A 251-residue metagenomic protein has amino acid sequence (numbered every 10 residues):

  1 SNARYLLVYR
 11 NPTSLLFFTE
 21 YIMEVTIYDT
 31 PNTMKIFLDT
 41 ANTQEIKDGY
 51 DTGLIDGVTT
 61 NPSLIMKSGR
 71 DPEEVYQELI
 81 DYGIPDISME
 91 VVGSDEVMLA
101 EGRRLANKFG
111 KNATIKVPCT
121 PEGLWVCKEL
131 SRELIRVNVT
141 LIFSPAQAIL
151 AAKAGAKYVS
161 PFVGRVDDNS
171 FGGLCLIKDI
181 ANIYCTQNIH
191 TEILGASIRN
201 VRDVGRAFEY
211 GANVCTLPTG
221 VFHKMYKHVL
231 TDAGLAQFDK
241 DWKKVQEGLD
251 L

Functional and structural regions predicted by a protein language model:
F37-L38, N42-I46, T52, T60-M66 (+2 more regions): Active-site beta->alpha loop and helix N-cap motifs at the rims of alpha/beta catalytic domains
L38-D39, S88-S94, N112-T120, R136-I149 (+2 more regions): Catalytic beta/alpha-barrel core
E45-G49, E101, A146-A152, N200-A212: Catalytic cores of alpha/beta
L54-G57, I84, F109-K111, E129-V137 (+2 more regions): Glycine-enriched alpha-helix->loop->beta-strand junction motifs that scaffold or abut catalytic
N61, I115, A151, A207 (+1 more regions): Conserved, mostly hydrophobic/aromatic
P62-I65, V159-D168, N213-L230: Glycine-rich phosphate-binding active-site loops on the catalytic face of alpha/beta enzymes
E78-D86, L124-E133, C175-H190, K240: Alpha-helix-loop-beta-strand connector modules within alpha/beta enzyme cores
M225-E247: C-terminal helical cap(s) of enzyme catalytic domains, especially alpha/beta-barrels
